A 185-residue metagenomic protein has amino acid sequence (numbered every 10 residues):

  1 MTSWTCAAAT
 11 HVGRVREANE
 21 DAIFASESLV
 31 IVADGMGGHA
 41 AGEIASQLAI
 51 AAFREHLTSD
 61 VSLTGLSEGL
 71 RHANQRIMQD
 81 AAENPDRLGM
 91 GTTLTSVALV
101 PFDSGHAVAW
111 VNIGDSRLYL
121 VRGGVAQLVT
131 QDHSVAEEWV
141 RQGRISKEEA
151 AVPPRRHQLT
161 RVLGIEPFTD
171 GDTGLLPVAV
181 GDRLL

Functional and structural regions predicted by a protein language model:
M1-L185: PP2C/PPM-type serine/threonine phosphatase catalytic domain
